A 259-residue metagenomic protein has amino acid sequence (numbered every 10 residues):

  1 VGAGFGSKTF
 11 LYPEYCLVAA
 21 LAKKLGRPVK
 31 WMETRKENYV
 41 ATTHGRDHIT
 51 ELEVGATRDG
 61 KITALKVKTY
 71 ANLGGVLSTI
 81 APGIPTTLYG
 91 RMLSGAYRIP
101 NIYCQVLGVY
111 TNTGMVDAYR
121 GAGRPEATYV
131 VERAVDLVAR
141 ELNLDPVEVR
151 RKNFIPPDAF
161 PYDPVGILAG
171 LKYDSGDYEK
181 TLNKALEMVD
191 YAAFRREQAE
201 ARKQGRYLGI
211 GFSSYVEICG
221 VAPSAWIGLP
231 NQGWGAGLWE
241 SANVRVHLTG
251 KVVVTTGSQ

Functional and structural regions predicted by a protein language model:
V1, G26-K36, T63-K68, P146-I155 (+3 more regions): Beta-strand segments within the central parallel beta-sheet cores of soluble alpha/beta enzyme folds
F5-R58, V116-E141, P164-A192, S241: Glycine-rich and small/hydrophobic secondary-structure elements
K24-P28, G95, I102-V106, A134-D145 (+4 more regions): Change "in soluble alpha/beta enzymes" to "in soluble alpha/beta proteins
R35, T43-G45, A56-Y89, E141-N183: Molybdopterin (Moco) oxidoreductase catalytic core of the xanthine/aldehyde oxidoreductase family
E37-A127, R202-Q259: Gly/Pro-rich active-site capping loops and adjacent beta-alpha segments that organize cofactor/substrate pockets
F154-V244: Accessory "access/gating" subregions that flank catalytic or transport cores
